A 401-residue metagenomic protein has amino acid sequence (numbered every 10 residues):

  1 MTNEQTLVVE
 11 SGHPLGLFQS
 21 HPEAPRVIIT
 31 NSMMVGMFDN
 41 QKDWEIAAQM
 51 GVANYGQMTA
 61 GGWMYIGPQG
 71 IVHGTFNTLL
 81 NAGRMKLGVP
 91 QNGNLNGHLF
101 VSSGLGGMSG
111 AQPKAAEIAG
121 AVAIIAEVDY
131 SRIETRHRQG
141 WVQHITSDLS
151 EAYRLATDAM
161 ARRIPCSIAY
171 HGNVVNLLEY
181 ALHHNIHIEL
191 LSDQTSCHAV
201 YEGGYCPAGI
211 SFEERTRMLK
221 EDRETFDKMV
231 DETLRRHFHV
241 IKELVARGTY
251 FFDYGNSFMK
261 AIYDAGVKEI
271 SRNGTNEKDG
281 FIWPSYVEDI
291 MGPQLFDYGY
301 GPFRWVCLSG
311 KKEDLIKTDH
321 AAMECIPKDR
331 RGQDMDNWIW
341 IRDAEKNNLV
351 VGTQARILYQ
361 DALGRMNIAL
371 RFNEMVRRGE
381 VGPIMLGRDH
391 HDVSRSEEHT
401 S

Functional and structural regions predicted by a protein language model:
M1-N96, C197: Glycine/serine-rich phosphate-binding loop and adjoining beta1-alpha1 elements at the start of nucleotide-handling
F18-P22, M37-F38, V89-L95, E134-T135 (+4 more regions): Solvent-exposed alpha-helices and their adjacent loops that cap or buttress functional pockets in soluble metabolic
S32-G36, G70, Y130-S131, N173-V175 (+3 more regions): Short, glycine-/Ser/Thr-/acidic-enriched flexible segments
Q57-L80, N96-L99, L105-R163, D193-H239 (+1 more regions): Catalytic or ion-translocation cores adjacent to nucleophile or general acid/base/metal-coordination motifs in diverse
S103, A126, A169-H171, D193-Q194 (+2 more regions): Generic beta-strand/beta-sheet core signal
S167-T195, V200-E202: Active-site/ligand-binding-proximal alpha/beta "capping" segment
H198-V200, P207, R223-R377, V381-S394: Active-site loops and adjacent core secondary-structure elements that bind or stabilize anionic groups
E398-T400: Conserved small/polar residues in nucleotide/adenosyl-binding loops
